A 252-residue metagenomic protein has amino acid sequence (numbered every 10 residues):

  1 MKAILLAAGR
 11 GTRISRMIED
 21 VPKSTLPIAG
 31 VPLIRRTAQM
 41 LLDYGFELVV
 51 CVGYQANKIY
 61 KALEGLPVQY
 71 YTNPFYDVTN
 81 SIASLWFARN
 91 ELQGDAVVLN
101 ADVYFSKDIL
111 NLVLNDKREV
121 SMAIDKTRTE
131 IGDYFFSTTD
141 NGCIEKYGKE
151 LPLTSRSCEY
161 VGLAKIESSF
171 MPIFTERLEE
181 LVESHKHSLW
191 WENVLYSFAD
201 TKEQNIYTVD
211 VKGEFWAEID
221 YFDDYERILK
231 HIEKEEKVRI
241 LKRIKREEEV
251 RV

Functional and structural regions predicted by a protein language model:
M1-A3, S157-V252: Conserved alpha/beta core of the MobA/IspD/sugar-nucleotide pyrophosphorylase nucleotidyltransferase superfamily
M1-M17, I244: N-terminal nucleotide-binding beta1-loop-alpha1 segment
K2, F46-V49, D95, E119 (+1 more regions): Residues at the starts of beta-strands that form the adenosine-phosphate
D20-R35: Short catalytic helix/loop segments, enriched in acidic residues and glycine and frequently bearing histidine
V31-V50, K61, F87-N90: A short, N-terminal amphipathic alpha-helix
Q55-N57: A conserved acidic beta->alpha catalytic loop
Y60-Y134: Conserved beta-loop-beta/alpha segment of the NTase-like Rossmann-fold superfamily that binds/positions NTPs
S106-H185: Conserved core of the sugar-phosphate nucleotidyltransferase
